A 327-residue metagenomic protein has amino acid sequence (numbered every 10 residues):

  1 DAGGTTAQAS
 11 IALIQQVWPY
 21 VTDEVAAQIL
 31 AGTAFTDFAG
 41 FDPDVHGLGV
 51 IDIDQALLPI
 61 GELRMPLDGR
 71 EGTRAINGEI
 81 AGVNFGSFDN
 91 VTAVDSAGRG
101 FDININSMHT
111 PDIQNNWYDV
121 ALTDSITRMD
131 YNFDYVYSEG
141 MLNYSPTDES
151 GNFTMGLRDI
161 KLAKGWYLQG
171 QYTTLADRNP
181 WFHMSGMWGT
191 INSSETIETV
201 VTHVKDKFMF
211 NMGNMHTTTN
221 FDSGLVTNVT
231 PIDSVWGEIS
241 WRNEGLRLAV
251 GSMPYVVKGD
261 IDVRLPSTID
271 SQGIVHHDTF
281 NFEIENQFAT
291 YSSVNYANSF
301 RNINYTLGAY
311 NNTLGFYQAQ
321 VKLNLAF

Functional and structural regions predicted by a protein language model:
D1-A12, Q16, Y20: Extracellular S/T/G-rich loop segment that most often corresponds to the catalytic His/Ser-adjacent loop
A2-T6, V45, W181: Substrate-binding/access-modulating region of protease and related hydrolase catalytic domains
Q16-P111, N115: C-terminal subdomain of the subtilisin-like protease fold in secreted/lumenal serine endopeptidases
A97, N104-H216: Outer membrane beta-barrel translocator domains of Type V secretion systems
N152, L168-Q171, L175-I191, T196-T202 (+1 more regions): Outer membrane beta-barrel transmembrane domains
N243-G245, N298, G315-F327: Outer-membrane beta-barrel "beta-signal"
G308-L314: A short, acidic, flexible beta-alpha connecting loop/helix-capping segment that sits on the rim of active
